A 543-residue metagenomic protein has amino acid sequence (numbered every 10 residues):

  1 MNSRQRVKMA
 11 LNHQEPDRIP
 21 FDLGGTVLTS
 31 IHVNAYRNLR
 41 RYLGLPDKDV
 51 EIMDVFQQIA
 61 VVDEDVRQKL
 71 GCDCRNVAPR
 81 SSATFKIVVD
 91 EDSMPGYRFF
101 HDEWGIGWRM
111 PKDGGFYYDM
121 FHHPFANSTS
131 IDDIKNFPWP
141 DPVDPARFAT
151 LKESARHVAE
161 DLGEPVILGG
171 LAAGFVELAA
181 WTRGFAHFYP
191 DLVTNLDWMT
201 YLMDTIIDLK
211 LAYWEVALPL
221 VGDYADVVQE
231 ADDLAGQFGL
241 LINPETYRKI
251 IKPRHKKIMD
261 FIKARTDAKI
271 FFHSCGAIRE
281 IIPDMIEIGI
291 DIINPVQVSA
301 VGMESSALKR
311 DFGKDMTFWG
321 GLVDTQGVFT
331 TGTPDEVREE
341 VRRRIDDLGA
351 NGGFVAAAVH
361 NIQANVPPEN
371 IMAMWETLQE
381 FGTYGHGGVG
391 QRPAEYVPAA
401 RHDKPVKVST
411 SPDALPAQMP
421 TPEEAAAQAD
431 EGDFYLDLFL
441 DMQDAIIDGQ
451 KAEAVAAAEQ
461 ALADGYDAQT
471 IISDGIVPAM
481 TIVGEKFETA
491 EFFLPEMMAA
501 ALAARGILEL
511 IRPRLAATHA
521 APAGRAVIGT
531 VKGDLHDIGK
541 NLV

Functional and structural regions predicted by a protein language model:
M1-R40, L45, D49-V50, F100-H101 (+2 more regions): Active-site loop segments of alpha/beta catalytic cores
R6, E380, Y384-V543: Domain-level signal for soluble alpha/beta catalytic cores
D22-G25, P79-S81, L168-A173, V455-E459 (+1 more regions): Short coil/turn segments at secondary-structure boundaries
T26-T29, S82-A83, L462, P478: Short active-site-proximal "capping" loops at secondary-structure junctions
A35-T84: Segments that shape or occlude catalytic/ligand-binding pockets
I59, R254, A277, E340 (+4 more regions): Residue-level preference for nonpolar/small residues embedded in alpha-helices
S82-R98: Short acidic, Pro/Gly- and aromatic-enriched capping/linker segments at domain boundaries
